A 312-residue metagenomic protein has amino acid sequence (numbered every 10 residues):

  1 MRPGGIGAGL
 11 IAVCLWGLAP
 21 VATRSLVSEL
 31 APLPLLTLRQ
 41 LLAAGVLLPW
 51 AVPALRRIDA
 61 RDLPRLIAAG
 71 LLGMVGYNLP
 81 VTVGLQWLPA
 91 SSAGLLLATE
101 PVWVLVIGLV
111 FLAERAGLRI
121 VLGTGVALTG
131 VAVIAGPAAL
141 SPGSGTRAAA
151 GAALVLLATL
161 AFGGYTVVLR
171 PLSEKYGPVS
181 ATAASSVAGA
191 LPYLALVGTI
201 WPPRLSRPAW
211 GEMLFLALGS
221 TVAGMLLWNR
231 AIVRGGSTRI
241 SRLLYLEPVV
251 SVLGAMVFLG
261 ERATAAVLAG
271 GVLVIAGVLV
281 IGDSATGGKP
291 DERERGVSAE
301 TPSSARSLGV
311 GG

Functional and structural regions predicted by a protein language model:
M1-T37, S141-P171, P192, P290-R293 (+1 more regions): Glycine-/small-residue-enriched transmembrane alpha-helix faces in small-molecule transporters and effluxers
P3-A8, P34-P49, A68, R119-T129 (+3 more regions): Hydrophobic alpha-helical transmembrane segments of multi-pass integral membrane proteins, especially transporters
A12-V13, L36-L38, N78, S92-P101 (+2 more regions): Helix-helix packing/entry segments at the starts of transmembrane helices
L15-P20, L48-L97, L105-I107, V133 (+1 more regions): Specific transmembrane alpha-helical segments of multi-pass solute transporters/efflux pumps, especially DMT/EamA
V21-E29, V83-Q86, A135-A148, V197-M213 (+1 more regions): Membrane-interface helix termini and inter-helical loops of multi-pass transporters
L26, L35, R39, G84 (+6 more regions): Hydrophobic/aromatic residues within transmembrane alpha-helices of multi-pass small-molecule transporters
L47, I67, I107, A116-A138 (+5 more regions): Hydrophobic transmembrane alpha-helices of multi-pass small-molecule transport proteins
V233, G282-R293: Membrane-interface capping segments at transmembrane-helix boundaries
